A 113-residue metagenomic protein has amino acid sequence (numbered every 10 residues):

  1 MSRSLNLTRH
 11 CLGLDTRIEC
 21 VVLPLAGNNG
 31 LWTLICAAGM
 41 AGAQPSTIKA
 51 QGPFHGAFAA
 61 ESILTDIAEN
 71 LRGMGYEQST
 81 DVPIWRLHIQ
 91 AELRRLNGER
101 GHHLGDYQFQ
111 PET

Functional and structural regions predicted by a protein language model:
M1-I35, R94-T113: Short N-terminal "domain-start" leader segments that mark the transition from disordered tails or signal peptides into
R9-H10, A38-A41, H55-A57: Intrinsically disordered, low-complexity segments enriched in polar/charged residues with Gly/Pro, especially when
T16-A50, E69, G73-D81: Short aromatic-glycine-(Arg/Gly/Cys) micro-motifs in beta-strand/loop hairpins
N29, H55-A60, M74-E77, R100: Short, surface-exposed linear patches
P45-S62: A short, exposed loop/beta-hairpin motif centered on an aromatic-Gly-Thr core
S79-R95: Intrinsically disordered, low-complexity charged/polar segments
